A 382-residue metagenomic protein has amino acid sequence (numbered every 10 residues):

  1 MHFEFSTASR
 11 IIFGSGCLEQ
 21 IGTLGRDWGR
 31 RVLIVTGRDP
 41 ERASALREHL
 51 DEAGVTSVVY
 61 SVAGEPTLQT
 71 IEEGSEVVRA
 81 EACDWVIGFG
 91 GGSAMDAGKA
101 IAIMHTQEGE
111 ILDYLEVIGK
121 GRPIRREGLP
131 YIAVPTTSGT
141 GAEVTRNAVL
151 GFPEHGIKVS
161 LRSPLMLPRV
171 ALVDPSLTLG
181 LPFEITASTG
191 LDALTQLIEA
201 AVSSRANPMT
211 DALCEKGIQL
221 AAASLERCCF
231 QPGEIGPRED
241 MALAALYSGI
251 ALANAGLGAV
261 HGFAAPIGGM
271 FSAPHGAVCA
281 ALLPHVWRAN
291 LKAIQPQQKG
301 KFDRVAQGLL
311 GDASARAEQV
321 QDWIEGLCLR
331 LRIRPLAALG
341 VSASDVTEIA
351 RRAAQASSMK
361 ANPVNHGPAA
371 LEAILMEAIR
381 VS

Functional and structural regions predicted by a protein language model:
M1-W85: ATP/NTP phosphate-donor binding region
L18-I21, P40-S44, L68-I71, S93-G98 (+3 more regions): Short glycine/serine/threonine-rich phosphate/pyrophosphate-binding segments that cradle anionic phosphate groups
Q69-S176: Glycine/threonine-rich beta-strand-loop-alpha-helix active-site module that forms ligand/phosphate-binding
G139, L246-C279, A356-K360: Glycine-rich phosphate/pyrophosphate-binding beta-alpha loops
N147-A255: Carboxylate- and glycine-rich phosphate/diphosphate-binding segment that chelates Mg2+/Mn2+
M270-D345, V381: Gly/Pro-rich interdomain helix-loop hinge
A343-S382: Short, amphipathic C-terminal "tail helix"
